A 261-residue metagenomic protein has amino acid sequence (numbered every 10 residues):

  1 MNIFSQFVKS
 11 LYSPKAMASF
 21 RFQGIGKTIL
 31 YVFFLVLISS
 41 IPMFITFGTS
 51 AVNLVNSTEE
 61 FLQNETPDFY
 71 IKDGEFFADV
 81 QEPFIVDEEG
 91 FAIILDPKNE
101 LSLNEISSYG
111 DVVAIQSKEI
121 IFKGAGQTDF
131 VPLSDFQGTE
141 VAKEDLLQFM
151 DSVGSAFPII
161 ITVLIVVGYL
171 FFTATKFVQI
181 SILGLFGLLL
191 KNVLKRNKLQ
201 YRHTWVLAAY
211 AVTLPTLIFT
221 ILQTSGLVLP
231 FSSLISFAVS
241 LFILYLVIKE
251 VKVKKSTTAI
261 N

Functional and structural regions predicted by a protein language model:
M1-N261: Membrane-proximal intrinsically disordered regions of secretory-pathway and membrane-system proteins
